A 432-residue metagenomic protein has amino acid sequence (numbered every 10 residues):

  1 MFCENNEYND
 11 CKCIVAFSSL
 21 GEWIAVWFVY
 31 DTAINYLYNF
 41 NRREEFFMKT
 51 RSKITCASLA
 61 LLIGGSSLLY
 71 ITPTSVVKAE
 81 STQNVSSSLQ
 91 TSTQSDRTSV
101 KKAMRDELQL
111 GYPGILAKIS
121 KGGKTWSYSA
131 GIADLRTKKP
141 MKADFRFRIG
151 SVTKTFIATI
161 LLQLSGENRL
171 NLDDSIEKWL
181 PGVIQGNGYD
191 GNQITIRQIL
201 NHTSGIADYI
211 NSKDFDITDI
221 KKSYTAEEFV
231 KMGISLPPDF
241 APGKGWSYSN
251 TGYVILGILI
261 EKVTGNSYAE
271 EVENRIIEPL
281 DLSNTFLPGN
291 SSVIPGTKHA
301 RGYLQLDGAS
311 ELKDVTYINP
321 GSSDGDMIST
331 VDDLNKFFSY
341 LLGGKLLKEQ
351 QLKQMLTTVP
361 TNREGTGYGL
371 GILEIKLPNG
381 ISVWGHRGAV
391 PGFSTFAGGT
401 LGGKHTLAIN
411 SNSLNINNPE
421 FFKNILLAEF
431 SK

Functional and structural regions predicted by a protein language model:
C3, C11-C13: Cysteine-centered motifs
N6-N9, Y30: Acidic/polar hotspots within intrinsically disordered regions
F17-S18, V29, I34, Y38-M141 (+7 more regions): N-terminal leader/targeting segments and the immediately adjacent pre-domain N-terminus
V77-A130, L312-K432: Catalytic loop of the DD-peptidase/beta-lactamase superfamily, centered on the K-T-G motif and neighboring
G111-P113, T137-Q198, F240-S249, S322-G325: Short active-site loop at a secondary-structure junction that contains or immediately precedes the catalytic residue(s)
G123, K154-I157, L161, I176 (+6 more regions): Residue-level preference for non-acidic, small/hydrophobic
N187-A389: Short, surface-exposed loop or secondary-structure junction motifs that flank catalytic or metal-binding residues
